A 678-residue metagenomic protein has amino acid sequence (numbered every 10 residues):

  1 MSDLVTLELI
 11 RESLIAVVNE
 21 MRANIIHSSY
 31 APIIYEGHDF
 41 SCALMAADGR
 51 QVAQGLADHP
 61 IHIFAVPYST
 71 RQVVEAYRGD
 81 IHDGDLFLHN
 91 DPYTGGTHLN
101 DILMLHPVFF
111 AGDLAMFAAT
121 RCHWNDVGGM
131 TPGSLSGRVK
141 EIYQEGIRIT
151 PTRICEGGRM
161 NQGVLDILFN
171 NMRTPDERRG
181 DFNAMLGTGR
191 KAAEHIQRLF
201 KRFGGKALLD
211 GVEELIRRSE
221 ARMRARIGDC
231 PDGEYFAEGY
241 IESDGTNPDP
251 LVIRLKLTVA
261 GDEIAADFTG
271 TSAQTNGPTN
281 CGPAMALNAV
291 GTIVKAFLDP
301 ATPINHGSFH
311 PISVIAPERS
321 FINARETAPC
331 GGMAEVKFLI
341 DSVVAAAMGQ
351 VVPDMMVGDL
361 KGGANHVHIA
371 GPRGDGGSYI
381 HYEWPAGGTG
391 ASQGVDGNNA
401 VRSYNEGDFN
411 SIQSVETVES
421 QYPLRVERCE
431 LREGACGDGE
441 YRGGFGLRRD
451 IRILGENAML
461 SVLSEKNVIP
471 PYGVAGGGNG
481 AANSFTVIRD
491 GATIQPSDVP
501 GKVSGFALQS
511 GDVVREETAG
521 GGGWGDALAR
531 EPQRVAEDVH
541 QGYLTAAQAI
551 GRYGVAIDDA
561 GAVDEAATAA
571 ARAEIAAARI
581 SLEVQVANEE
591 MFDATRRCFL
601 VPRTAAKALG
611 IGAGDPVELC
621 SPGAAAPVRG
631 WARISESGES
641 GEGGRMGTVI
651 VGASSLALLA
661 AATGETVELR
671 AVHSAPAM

Functional and structural regions predicted by a protein language model:
M1-D83, L88-F110, L114-S581: Glycine/proline-enriched, intrinsically flexible loops and inter-domain linkers
D91, T518, S621, L669-A671: Conserved "cap/hinge" positions at secondary-structure junctions
G95-G96, Q274-T275, G523-W524, K607-A608 (+3 more regions): Short beta-strands and strand-coil junctions in structured, solvent-facing domains, enriched
D113, P622-A624: Well-ordered beta-strand scaffold positions
R489-D490, L669-M678: Short beta-strand-to-coil "C-cap" segments at the C-terminal boundary of structured domains/repeats, marking
A527, A577, L582-V584, A632-I634 (+1 more regions): Short leucine-rich amphipathic alpha-helices used at interfaces
Q585-C620, W631-R670: Short beta-strand-centered segments at strand-helix junctions
